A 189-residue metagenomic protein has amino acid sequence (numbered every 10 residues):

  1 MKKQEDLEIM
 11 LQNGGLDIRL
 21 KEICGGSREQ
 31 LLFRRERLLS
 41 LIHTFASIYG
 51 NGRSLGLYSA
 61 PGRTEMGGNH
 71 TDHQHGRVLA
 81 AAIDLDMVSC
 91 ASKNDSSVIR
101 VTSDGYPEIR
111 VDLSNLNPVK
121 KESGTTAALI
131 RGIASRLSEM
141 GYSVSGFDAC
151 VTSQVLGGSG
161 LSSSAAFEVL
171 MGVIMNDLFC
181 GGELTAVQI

Functional and structural regions predicted by a protein language model:
K2-A165, V169-I189: ATP-binding N-lobe of GHMP and related small-molecule kinases
